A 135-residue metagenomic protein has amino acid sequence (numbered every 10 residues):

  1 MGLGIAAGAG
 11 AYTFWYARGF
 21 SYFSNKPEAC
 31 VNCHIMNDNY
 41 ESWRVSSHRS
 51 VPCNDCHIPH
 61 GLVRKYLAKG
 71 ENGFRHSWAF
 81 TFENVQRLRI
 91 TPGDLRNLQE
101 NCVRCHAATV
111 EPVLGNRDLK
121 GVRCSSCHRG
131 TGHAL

Functional and structural regions predicted by a protein language model:
M1-L135: Short sequence/structural segments immediately N-terminal
